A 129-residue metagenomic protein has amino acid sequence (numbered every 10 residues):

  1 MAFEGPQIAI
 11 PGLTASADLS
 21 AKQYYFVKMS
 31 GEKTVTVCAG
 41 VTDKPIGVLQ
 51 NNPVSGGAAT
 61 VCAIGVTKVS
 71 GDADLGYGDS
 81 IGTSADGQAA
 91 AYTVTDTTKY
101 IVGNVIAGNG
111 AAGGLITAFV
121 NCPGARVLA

Functional and structural regions predicted by a protein language model:
M1-A129: Surface-exposed, low-hydrophobicity beta-strand/loop segments enriched in small/polar/acidic residues
